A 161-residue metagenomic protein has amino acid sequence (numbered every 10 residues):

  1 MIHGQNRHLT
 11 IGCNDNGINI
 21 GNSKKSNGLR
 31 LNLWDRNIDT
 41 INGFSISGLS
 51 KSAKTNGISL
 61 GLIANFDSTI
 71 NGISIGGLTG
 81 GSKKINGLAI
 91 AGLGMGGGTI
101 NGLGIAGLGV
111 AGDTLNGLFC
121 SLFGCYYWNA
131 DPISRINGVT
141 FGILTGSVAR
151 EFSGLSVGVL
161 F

Functional and structural regions predicted by a protein language model:
G4-F161: Surface-exposed, glycine- and small/polar-enriched segments that build interaction surfaces at terminal
